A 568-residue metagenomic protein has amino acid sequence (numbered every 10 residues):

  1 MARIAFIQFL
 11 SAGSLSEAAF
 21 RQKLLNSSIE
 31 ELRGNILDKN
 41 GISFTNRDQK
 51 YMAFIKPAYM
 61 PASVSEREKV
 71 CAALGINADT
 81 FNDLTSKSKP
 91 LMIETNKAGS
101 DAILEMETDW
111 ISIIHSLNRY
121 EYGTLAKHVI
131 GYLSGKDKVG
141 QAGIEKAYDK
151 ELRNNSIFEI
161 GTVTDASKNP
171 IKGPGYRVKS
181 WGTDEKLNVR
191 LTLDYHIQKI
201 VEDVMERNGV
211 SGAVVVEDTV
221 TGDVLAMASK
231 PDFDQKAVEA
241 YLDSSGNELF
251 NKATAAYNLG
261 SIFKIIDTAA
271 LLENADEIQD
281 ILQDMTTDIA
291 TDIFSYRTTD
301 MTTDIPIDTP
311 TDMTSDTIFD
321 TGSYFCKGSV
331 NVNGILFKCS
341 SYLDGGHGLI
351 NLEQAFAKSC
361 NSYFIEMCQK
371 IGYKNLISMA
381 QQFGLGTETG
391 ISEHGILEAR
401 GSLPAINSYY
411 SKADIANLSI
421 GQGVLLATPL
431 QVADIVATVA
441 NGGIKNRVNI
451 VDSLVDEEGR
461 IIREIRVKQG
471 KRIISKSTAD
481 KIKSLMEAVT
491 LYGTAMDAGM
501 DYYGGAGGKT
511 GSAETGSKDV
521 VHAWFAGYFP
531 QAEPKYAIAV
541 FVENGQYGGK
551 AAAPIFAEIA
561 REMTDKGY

Functional and structural regions predicted by a protein language model:
M1-S14: Hydrophobic alpha-helical transmembrane signal-anchor segments
E17-S28, I197-R207: Short, basic/aromatic recognition patches
I29, I36-N46, V201, E217-L225: Short, glycine-anchored, charge-dense loop/turn motifs used at functional sites
E31-R33, S211-V214, Y502-Y503: Short loop/turn microsegments at loop-to-beta-strand junctions
T45, D218-S261, A269-R297, M301 (+4 more regions): Beta-lactam-recognizing serine transpeptidase/beta-lactamase-like catalytic domain environment
E68-A72, I76, L84-K186: Small/polar-residue-rich segments within soluble enzyme cores
L152-T162, N208-M227, L376: Carboxylate/His-rich catalytic cores and anion/metal-binding grooves
I171-G212, V220: Conserved, well-ordered alpha-helix/loop/beta-strand core segments that scaffold catalytic motifs
